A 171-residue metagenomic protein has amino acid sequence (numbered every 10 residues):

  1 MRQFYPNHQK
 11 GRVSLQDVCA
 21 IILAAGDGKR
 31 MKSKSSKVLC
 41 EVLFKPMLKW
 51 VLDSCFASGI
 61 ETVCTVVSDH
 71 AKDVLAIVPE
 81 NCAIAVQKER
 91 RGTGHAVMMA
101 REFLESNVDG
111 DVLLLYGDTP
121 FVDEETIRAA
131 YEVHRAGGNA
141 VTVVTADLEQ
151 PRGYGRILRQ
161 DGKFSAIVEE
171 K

Functional and structural regions predicted by a protein language model:
R2-C19, K45-E132, R159: Conserved N-terminal catalytic core of the sugar/cofactor nucleotidyltransferase
L23-A25, V66, L114-Y116, V143-D147 (+1 more regions): Short beta-strand segments
G26-G28, L39: Active-site beta-to-alpha loop of glycosyltransferases that engages the nucleotide-sugar donor
R30, I77, I167: Residues that scaffold the ATP/ADP-binding catalytic core of kinase and kinase-like folds
M31-S35: Conserved catalytic-core motifs of eukaryotic protein kinase domains, centered on the activation segment
V42, A85, I167: Hydrophobic residues at beta-strand termini and immediately following loops that shape nucleotide-binding pockets
K72, V122-K171: Conserved core of the sugar-phosphate nucleotidyltransferase
